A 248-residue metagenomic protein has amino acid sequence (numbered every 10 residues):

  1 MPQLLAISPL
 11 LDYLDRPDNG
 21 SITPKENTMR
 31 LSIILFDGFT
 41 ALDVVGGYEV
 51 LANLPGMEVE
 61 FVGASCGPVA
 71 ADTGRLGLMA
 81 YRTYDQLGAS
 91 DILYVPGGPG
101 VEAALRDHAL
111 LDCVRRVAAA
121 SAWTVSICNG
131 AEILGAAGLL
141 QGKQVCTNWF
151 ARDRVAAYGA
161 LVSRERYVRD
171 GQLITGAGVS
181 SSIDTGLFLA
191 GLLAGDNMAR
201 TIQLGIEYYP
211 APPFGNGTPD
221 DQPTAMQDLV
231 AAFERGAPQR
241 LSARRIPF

Functional and structural regions predicted by a protein language model:
L4-T124, E132-A136, G142, R152-A156 (+3 more regions): Extended, subdomain-level signal for the structured scaffold at the beginning of enzyme domains
V145: Anionic-ligand binding patches
W149: Active-site-proximal beta-strand/loop segments in catalytic clefts of secreted hydrolases
R169-Q172: Active-site rim beta-loop-alpha module in soluble metabolic enzymes
